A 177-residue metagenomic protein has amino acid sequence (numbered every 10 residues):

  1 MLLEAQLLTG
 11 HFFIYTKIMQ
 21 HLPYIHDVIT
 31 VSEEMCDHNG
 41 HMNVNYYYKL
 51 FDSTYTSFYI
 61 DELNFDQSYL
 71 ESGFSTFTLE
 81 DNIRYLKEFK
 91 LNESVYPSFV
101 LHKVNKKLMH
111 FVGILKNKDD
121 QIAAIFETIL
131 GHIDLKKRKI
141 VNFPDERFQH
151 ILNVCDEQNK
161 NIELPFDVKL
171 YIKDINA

Functional and structural regions predicted by a protein language model:
L2-F12: Positively charged N-terminal leader segments that act as targeting/secretion signals
M19-T78, D134-A177: Hot-dog-fold acyl-thioester-processing enzymes
I25, F77-L79, V95, M109 (+1 more regions): Hydrophobic core residues within well-ordered beta-strands of beta-rich domains
E33, V112-I114, L130: Generic short beta-strand
N82-K118: Hydrophobic beta-sheet segments that form the core/acyl-binding groove of ACP/CoA-dependent acyl-chain-processing
D120-I122: Residue-level signal for glycine
F126-T128, P144: Short hydrophobic alpha-helix segments
